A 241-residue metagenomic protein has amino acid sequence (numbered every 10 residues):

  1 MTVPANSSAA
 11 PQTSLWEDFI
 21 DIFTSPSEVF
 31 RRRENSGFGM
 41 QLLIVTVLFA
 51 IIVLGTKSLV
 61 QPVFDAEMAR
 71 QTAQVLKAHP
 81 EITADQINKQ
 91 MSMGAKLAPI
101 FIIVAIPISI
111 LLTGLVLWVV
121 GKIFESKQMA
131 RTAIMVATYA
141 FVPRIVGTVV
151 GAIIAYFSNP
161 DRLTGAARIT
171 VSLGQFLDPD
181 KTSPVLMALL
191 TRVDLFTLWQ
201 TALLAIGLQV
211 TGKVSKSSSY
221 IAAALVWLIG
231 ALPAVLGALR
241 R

Functional and structural regions predicted by a protein language model:
M1-Q12, A78-E81: Intrinsically disordered, low-complexity linkers and terminal tails enriched in Pro/Gly and often acidic or mixed-charge
S7-T24, K127: Short, membrane-interfacial amphipathic segments enriched in basic
T13-W16, P99-I108, V150, L189-L195: Hydrophobic alpha-helical transmembrane segments of multi-pass membrane proteins
I22, K77-G94, A166-L186: Interfacial loop/helix-cap signal at membrane boundaries in integral membrane proteins
T24, G114-W118, T201-L203: A generic alpha-helix surface/boundary motif
E28-V146: Selected alpha-helical membrane-embedding segments in polytopic membrane proteins
R131-R241: Hydrophobic alpha-helical transmembrane segments and adjacent short intramembrane/lumenal linkers of inner/organellar
